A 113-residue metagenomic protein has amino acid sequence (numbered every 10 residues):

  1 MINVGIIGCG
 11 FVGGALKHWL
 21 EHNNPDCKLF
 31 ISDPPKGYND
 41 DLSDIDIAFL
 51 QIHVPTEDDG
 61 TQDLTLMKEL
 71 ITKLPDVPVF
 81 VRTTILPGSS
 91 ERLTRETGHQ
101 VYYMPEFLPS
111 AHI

Functional and structural regions predicted by a protein language model:
M1-S43: NAD(P)+-binding Rossmann beta1-loop-alpha1 motif at the extreme N-terminus of oxidoreductases
C9, D33-P35, I52, R82-T84 (+1 more regions): Fold-independent oxyanion-binding glycine-rich loops and adjacent beta-strand/coil segments at enzyme active sites
G13, P55-D58, L86-P87: Glycine-rich nucleotide phosphate-binding loop and flanking beta-alpha elements of Rossmann-like dinucleotide-binding
L16, D41, D59-G60, S89-R92 (+1 more regions): Short glycine-/acidic-enriched loop or helix-start segments at secondary-structure transitions that form or flank
H18-H22, T72, R95: Short, well-ordered alpha-helices that flank and scaffold nucleotide-derived cofactor binding pockets
D26-K28, D76, G98: A generic structural signal for alpha->beta connector loops
Y38-P78: Rossmann-like NAD(P)-binding element
P78, T84-I113: Rossmann-fold dinucleotide-binding core
